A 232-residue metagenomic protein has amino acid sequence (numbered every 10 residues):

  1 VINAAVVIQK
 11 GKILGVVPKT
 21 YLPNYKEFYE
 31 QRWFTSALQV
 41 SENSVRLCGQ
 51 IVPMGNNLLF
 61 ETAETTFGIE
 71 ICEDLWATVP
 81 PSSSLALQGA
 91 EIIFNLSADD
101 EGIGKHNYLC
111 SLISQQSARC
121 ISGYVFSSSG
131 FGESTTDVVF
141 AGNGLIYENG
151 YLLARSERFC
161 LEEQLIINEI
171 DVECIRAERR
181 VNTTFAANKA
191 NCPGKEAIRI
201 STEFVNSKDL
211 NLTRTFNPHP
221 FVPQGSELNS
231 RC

Functional and structural regions predicted by a protein language model:
V1-C232: Enzyme catalytic cores with a strong preference for nitrogen-chemistry domains
